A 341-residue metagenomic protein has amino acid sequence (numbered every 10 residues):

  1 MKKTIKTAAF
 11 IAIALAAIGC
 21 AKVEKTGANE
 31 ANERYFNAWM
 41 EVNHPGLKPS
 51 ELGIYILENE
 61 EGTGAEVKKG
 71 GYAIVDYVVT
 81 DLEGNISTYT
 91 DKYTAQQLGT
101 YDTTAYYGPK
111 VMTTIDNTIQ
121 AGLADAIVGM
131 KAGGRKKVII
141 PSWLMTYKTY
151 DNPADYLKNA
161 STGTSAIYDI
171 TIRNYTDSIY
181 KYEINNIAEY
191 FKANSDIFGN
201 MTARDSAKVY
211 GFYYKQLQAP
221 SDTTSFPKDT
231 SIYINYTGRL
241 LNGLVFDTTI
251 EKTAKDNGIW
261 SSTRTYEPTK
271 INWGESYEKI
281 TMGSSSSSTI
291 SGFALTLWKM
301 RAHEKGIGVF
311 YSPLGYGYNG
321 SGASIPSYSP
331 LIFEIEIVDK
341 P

Functional and structural regions predicted by a protein language model:
M1-C20: Sec-dependent bacterial lipoprotein signal peptides
I5, C20-P341: Cross-family detector of peptidyl-prolyl cis-trans isomerase
